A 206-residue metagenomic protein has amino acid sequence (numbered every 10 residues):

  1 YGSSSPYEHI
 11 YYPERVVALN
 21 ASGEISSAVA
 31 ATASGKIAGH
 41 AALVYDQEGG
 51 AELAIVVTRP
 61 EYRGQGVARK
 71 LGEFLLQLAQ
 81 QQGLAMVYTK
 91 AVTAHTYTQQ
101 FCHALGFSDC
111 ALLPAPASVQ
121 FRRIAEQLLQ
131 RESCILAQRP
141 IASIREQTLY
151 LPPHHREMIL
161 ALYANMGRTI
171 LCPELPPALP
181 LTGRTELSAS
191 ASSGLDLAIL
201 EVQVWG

Functional and structural regions predicted by a protein language model:
Y1-P60, V202, G206: A conserved beta-strand-loop-helix scaffold within acyl/acetyltransferase catalytic domains
Y1-Y11, V29-K36, C134, L151-G206: Short amphipathic alpha-helix that is part of the acyltransferase structural core
V56-G64, A91-T93: A short, internal acetyl-CoA/4′-phosphopantetheine-binding micro-motif in the GNAT/acyltransferase core
Y62, G66-F74: Conserved acetyl-CoA pyrophosphate-binding loop and the N-cap/start of the following alpha-helix in GNAT-like
A79-T93: Conserved GNAT acetyl-CoA-binding A-motif
Y88-K90, H103-Q127: Conserved catalytic-core motifs of GNAT/GCN5-like acyltransferases
T98-C102: Conserved active-site tyrosine of GNAT-family acetyltransferases
P116-H155: C-terminal "cap" of GNAT-fold acetyltransferases
